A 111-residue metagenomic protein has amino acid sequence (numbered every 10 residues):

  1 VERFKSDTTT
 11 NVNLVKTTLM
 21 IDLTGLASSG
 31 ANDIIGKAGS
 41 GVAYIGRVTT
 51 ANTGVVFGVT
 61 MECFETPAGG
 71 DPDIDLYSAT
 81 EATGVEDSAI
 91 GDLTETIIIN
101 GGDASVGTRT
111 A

Functional and structural regions predicted by a protein language model:
V1-A111: Surface-exposed, low-hydrophobicity beta-strand/loop segments enriched in small/polar/acidic residues
